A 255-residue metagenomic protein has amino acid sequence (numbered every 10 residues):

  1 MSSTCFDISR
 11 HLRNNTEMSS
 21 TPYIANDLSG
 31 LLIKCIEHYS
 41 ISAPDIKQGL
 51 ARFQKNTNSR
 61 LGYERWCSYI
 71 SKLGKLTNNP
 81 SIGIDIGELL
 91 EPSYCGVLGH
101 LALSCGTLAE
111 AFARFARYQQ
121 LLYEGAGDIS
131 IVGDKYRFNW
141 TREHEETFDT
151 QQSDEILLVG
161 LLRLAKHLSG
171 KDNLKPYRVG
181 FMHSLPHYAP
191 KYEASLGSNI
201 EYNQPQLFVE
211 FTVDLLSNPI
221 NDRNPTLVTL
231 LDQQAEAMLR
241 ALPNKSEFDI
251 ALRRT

Functional and structural regions predicted by a protein language model:
M1-K135: N-terminal low-complexity or simple alpha-helical regulatory segments that function as activation/interaction modules
S19-D27, E143-H144, T150, L230-A241: Surface-exposed, interaction-prone regions with an acidic/low-complexity signature
N26, G30, A109, Q151-V159 (+4 more regions): Short, well-ordered alpha-helical segments
G30, C67, S71, L162 (+2 more regions): Generic alpha-helical structural signal
Y39, P80, L122, L168 (+2 more regions): Solvent-exposed amphipathic alpha-helical surface segments
S71, S93-L215: N-terminal regulatory/effector-sensing and dimerization cores that precede helix-turn-helix DNA-binding domains
A194-T255: Extended mid-to-C-terminal alpha-helical interaction segments
